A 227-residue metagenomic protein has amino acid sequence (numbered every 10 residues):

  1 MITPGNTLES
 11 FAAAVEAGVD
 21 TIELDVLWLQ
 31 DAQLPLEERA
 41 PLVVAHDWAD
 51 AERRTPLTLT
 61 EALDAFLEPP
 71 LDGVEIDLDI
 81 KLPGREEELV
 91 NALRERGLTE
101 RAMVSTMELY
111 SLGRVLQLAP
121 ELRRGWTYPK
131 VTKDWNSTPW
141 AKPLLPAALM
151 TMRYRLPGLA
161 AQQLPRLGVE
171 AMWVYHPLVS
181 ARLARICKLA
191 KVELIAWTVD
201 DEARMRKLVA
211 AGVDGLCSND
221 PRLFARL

Functional and structural regions predicted by a protein language model:
M1-L227: Phosphate-group recognition and catalysis centered on beta-loop-alpha active-site segments
